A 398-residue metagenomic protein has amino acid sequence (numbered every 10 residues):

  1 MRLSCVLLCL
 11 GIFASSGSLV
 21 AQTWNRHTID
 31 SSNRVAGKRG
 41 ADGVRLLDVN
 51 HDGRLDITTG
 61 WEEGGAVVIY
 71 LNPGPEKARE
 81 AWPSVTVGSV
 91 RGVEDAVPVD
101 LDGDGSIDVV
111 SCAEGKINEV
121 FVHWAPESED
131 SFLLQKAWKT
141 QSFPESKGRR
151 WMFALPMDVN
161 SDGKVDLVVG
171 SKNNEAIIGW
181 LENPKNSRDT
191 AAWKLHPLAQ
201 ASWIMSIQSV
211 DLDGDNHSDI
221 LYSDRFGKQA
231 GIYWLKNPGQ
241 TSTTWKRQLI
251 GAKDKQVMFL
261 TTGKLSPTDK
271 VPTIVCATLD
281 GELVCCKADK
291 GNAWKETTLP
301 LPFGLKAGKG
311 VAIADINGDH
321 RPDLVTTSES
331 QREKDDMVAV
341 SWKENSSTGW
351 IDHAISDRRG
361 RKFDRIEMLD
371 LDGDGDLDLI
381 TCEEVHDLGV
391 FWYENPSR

Functional and structural regions predicted by a protein language model:
S4-S16: Bacterial N-terminal signal peptides
L19-R398: Beta-propeller-forming repeat regions
